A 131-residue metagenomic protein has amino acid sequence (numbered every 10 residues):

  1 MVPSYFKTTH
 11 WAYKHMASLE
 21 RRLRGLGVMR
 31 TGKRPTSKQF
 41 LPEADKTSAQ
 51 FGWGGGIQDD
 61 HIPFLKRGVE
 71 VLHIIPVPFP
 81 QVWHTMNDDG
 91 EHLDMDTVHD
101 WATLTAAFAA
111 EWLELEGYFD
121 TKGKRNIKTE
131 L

Functional and structural regions predicted by a protein language model:
M1-T129: Active-site-adjacent substrate-binding region of metalloamidase/peptidase-like peptide-processing proteins
